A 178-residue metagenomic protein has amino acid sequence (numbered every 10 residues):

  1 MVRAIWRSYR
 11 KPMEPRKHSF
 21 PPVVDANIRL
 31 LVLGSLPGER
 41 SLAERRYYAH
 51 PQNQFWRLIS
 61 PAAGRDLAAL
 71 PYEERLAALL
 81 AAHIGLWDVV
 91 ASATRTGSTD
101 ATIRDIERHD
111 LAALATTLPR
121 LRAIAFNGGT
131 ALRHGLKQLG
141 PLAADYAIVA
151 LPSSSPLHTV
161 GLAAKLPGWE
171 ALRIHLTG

Functional and structural regions predicted by a protein language model:
R3-R29, H50-P51, G97-A112, L136-G178: C-terminal capping/extension of enzyme domains
L31-S35: N-terminal nucleotide-binding beta1-loop-alpha1 segment
P37-R40, A91-T94, T130-L132, S154-L157: Short, solvent-exposed loop/turn segments at secondary-structure junctions
R40-T102: Short, surface-exposed acidic-centric catalytic microdomains
I59, G135-L136: Hydrophobic packing residues within well-ordered alpha-helices of enzyme cores
A81-A131: Internal catalytic-core helix/loop-beta-alpha segment that presents or stabilizes conserved functional determinants
